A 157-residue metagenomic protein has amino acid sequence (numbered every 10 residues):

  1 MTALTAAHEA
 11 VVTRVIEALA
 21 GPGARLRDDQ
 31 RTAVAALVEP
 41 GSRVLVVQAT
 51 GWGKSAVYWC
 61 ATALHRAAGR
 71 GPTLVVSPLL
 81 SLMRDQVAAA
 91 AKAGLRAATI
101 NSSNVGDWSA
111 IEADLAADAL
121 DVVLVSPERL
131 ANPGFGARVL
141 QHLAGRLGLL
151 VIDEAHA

Functional and structural regions predicted by a protein language model:
T2-A49: Conserved pre-motif I regulatory segment
V34, S109-A113, V139: Short hydrophobic/charged patches on amphipathic alpha-helices used for structural packing and interfaces
A35-A36, G51, T73, A157: Structured catalytic cores of enzymes that bind and process phosphorylated ligands/cofactors
E39, H65-G69, A90-K92, D114-D118 (+1 more regions): Conserved catalytic network of the ASCE P-loop NTPase/AAA+ motor domain
S42-R43, G71-P72, R96, A119-V122 (+1 more regions): Loop/turn-to-beta-strand initiation segments
R43-W52, V57-R96: Conserved SF1/SF2 helicase motif Ia
K92-P133: Inter-Walker segment of RecA-like/P-loop motor cores
L120-D121, E128-A131, F135-A157: SF2 helicase catalytic motif II
